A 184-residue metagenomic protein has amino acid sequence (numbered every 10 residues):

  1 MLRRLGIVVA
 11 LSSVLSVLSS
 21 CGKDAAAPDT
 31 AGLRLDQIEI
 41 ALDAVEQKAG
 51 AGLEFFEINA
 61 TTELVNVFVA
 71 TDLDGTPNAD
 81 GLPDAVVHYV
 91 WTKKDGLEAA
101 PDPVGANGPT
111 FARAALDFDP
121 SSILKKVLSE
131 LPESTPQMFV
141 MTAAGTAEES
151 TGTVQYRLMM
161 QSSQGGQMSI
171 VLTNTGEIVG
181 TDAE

Functional and structural regions predicted by a protein language model:
M1-S19: Sec-dependent bacterial lipoprotein signal peptides
I7, A31-R34, L116: Intrinsic-disorder-associated interaction segments
C21-D24: Bacterial signal peptide processing site
D29-K48: Post-signal peptide N-terminal segment of mature Sec-exported envelope proteins
L42-A49, L53, V69, V127 (+1 more regions): Sec/Tat-exported extracytoplasmic proteins
Q47-D84, A143-V171: Exposed beta-strand-loop-beta-strand "reactive/processing" segments of non-cytosolic proteins
P77-P101, G165-E184: A short, surface-exposed beta-strand/turn
K93-M141: Long, charged/polar, surface-exposed segments that mediate recognition or autoinhibition
